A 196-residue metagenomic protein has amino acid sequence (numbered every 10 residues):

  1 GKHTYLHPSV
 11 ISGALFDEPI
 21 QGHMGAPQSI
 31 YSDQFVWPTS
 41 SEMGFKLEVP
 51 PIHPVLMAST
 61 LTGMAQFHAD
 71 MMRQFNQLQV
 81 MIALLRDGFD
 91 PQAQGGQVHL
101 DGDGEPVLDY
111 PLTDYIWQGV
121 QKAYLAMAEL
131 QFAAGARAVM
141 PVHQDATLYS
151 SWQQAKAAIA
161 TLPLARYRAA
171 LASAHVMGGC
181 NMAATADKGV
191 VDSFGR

Functional and structural regions predicted by a protein language model:
G1: Flavin (primarily FAD) binding-site architecture
L6-L125, E129-Q131, A157, P163-N181 (+1 more regions): FAD cofactor-binding and catalytic pocket of flavoenzymes
A134-R166: Flavin (FAD/FMN) cofactor-binding core of flavoprotein oxidoreductases
S193-R196: Active-site-adjacent "gating/activation" loops or surface patches in catalytic cores
